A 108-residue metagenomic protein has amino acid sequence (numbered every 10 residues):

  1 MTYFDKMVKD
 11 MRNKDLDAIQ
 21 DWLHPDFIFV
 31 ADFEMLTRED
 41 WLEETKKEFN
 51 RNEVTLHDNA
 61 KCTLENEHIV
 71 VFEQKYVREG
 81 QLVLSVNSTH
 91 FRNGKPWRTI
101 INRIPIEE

Functional and structural regions predicted by a protein language model:
D5-K9: Amphipathic alpha-helical repeat scaffolds
M11-K14, F33: Conserved short acidic donor-positioning loop in nucleotide-sugar-dependent glycosyltransferases
R12, Q20, K46-N50: Alpha-helix boundary recognition
N13-I28: Short, well-ordered alpha-helical segments enriched in acidic and aromatic residues
Q20-D21, V30-A31, H57-D58, T99: Short, hydrophobic secondary-structure boundary micro-motifs
F29, M35-L36: Outer-membrane beta-barrel domain signature
L36, L42-E108: A beta-strand edge to alpha-helix "cap/lid" segment located at domain peripheries
